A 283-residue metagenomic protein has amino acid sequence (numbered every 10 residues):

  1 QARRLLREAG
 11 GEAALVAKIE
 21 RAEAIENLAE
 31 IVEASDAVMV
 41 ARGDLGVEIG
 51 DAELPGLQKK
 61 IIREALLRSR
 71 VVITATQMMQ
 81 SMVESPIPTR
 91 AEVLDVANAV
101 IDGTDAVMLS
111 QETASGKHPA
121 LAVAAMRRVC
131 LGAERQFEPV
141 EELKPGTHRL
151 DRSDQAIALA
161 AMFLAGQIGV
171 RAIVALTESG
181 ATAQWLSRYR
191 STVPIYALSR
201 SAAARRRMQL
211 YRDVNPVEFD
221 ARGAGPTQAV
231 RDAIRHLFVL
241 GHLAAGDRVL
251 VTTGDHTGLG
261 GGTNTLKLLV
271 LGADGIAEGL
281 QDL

Functional and structural regions predicted by a protein language model:
Q1-L283: Non-catalytic helical/linker scaffolds that mediate oligomerization, partner binding, and domain coupling around large
